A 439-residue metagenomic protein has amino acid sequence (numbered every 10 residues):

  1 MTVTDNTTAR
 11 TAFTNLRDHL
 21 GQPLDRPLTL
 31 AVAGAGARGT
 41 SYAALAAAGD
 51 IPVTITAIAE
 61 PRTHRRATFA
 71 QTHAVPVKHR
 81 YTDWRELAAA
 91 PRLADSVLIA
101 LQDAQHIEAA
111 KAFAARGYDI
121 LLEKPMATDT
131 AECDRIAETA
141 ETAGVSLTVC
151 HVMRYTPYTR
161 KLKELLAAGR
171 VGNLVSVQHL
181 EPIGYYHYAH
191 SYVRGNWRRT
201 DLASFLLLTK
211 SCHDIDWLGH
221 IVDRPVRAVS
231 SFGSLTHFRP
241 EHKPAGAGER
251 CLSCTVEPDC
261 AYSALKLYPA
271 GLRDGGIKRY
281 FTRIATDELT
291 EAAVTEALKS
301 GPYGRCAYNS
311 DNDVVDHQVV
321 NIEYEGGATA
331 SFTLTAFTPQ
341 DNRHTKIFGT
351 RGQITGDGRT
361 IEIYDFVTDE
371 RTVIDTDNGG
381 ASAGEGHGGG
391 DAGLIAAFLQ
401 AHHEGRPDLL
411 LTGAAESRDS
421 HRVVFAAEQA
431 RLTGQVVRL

Functional and structural regions predicted by a protein language model:
T2, D25, V145, G172-S176 (+1 more regions): C-terminal capping/lid region of NAD(P)-dependent oxidoreductase domains
T2-V75: N-terminal Rossmann-like dinucleotide-binding module
V3-T4, T8-R17, V314-L439: C-terminal helical cap and adjacent loop that interface with cofactors, partners, or active-site loops
V77-D83: Conserved SAM-binding strand-loop segment of SAM-dependent methyltransferases
A90-P91, S96, Q102-D103, I107-R154 (+1 more regions): Beta-strand-loop-alpha-helix segment that lines the small-molecule cofactor/substrate pocket of alpha/beta enzymes
A100-L101, E181: Glycine-rich, N-terminal phosphate-binding loop of Rossmann-like dinucleotide-binding domains
M153-A297, Y303-G304, G434: Predominantly a Rossmann-like dinucleotide-binding segment in NAD(P)-dependent oxidoreductases
G304-S310: Short, P/G- and charge-enriched loop/turn segments at secondary-structure junctions
